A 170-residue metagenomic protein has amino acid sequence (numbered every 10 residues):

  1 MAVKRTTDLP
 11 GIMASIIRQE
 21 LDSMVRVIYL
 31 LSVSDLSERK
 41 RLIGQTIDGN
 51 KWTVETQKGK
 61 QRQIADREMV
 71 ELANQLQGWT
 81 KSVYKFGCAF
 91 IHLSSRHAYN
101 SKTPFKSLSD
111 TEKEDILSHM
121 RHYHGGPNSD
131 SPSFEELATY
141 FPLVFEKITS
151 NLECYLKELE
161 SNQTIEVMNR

Functional and structural regions predicted by a protein language model:
M1-I17, S23-R170: A cross-kingdom marker of C-terminal helix-rich interaction/assembly modules
